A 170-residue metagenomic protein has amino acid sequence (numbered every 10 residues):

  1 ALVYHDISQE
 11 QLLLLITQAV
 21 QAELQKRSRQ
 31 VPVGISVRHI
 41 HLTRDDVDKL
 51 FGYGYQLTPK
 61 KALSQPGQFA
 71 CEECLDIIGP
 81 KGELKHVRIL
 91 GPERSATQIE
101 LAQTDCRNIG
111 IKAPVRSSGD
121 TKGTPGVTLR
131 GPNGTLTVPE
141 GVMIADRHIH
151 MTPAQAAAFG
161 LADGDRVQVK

Functional and structural regions predicted by a protein language model:
A1-R27: Short, low-complexity, charged amphipathic interaction modules
P32-P80, K85-P132, T137-Q168: Short beta-strand-centered segments at strand-helix junctions
